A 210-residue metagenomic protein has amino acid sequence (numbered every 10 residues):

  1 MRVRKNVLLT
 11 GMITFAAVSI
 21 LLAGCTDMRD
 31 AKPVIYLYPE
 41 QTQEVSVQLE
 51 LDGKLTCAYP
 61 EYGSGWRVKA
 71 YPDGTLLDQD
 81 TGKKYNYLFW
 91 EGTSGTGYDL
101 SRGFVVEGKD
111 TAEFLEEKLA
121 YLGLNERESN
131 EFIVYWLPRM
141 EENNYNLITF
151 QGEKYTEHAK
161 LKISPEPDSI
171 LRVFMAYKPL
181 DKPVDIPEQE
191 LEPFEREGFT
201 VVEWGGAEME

Functional and structural regions predicted by a protein language model:
R2-M12: Bacterial N-terminal signal peptides that target proteins for export
N6-V7, S19-I20, N86: Intrinsic-disorder/low-complexity peptide segments enriched for small residues
G11-S19: Bacterial N-terminal signal peptides
L22-G24: C-terminal motif of bacterial Sec signal peptides marking the signal peptidase cleavage site
T26-E210: Protease-labile, long low-complexity intrinsically disordered regions enriched in Pro/Ser/Thr
